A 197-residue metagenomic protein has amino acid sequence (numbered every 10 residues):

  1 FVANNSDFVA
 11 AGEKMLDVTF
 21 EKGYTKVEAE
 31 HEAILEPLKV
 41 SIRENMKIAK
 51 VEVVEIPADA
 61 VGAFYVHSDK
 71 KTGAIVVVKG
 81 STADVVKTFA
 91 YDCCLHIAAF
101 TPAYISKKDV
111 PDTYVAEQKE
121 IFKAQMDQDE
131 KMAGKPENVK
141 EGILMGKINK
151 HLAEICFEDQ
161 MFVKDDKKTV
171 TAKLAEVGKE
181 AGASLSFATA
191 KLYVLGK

Functional and structural regions predicted by a protein language model:
F1-K197: N-terminal assembly/interaction segments in proteins that build large macromolecular machines
